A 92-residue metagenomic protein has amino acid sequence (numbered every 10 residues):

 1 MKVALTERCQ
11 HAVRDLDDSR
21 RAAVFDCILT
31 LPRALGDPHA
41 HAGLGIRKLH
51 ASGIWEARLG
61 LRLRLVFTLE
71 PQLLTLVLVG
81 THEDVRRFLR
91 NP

Functional and structural regions predicted by a protein language model:
M1-L63, L69-T75, V79-P92: Basic, Lys/Arg-enriched alpha-helical interface segments
